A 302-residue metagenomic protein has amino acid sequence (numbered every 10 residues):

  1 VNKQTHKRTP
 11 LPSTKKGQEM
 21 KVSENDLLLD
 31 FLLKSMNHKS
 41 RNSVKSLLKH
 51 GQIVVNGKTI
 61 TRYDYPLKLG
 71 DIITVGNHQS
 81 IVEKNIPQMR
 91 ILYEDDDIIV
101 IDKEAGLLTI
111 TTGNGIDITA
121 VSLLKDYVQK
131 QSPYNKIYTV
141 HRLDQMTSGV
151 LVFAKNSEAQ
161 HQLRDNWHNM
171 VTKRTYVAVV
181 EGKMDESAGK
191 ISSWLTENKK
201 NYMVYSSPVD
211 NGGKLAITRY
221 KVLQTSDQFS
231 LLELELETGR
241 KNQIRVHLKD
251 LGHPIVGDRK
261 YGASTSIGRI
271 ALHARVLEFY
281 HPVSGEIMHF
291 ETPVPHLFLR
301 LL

Functional and structural regions predicted by a protein language model:
V1-S46, D210-I217, Q224-D227, L231 (+1 more regions): Pseudouridine synthases involved in rRNA/tRNA modification
V1-W194, K199, A271, L297-L301: RNA pseudouridine synthases
V54, Y138, V179, K221 (+3 more regions): Conserved beta-strand segments that form the floor/walls of ligand-binding pockets within enzyme and binding domains
I91, V180, R219-V222, I255: Conserved hydrophobic positions within beta-strands
Y93, L143, V222-Q224, H281: Short, low-complexity Ser/Thr-rich regulatory SLiMs
L107-I110, M203-V204, S230: Short small-residue beta-strand/loop micro-motif enriched in glycine and branched aliphatics
K136-V140, Y205, G262: Glycine-anchored helix-breaking recognition loops at helix->coil/strand junctions
Y202-N211: Short aromatic-glycine motifs in intrinsically disordered, low-complexity regions
